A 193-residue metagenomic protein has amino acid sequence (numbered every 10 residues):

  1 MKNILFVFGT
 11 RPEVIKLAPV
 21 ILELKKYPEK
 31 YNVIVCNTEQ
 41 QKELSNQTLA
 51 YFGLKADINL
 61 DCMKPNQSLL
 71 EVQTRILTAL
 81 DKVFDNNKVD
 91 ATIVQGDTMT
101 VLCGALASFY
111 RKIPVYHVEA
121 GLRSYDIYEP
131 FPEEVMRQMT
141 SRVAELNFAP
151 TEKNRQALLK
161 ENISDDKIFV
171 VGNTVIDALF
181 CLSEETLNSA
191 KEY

Functional and structural regions predicted by a protein language model:
M1-E39: N-terminal subdomain of nucleotide-sugar transferases
N3, D90-A91: Structural motif
E29-R75, A79: Conserved nucleotide-sugar phosphate-binding/catalytic loop shared by glycosyltransferases and other
C36-T38, E43, V143-Y193: A nucleotide-sugar donor-handling region in carbohydrate enzymes
V83-D90: Glycine-rich phosphate-binding loop signature in dinucleotide/nucleotide-binding domains
I93-R111: An aromatic- and histidine-rich active-site surface loop
H117-F131, E145: A short, histidine- and acid-enriched strand-loop-helix "catalytic/donor-clamping" loop that lines the nucleotide-sugar
E133-L146: Membrane-proximal helix-turn-helix segments that form the acceptor-binding/catalytic region of lipid-linked
